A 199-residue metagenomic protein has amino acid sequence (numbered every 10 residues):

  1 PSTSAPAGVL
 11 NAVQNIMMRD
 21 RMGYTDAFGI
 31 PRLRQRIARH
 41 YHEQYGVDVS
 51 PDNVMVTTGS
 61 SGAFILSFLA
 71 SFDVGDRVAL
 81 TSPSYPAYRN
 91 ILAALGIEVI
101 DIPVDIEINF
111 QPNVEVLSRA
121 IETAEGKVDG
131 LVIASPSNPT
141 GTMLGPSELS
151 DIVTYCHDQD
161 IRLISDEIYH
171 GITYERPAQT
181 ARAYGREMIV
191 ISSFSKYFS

Functional and structural regions predicted by a protein language model:
P1-G59, L66: N-terminal small-domain helix-loop-helix segment of the aminotransferase-like
D48-V54, V74-R77, R186-E187: Short acidic capping loops at alpha-helix termini that bridge into adjacent secondary structure
A70-L92: Conserved PLP-anchoring active-site segment centered on the Schiff-base-forming lysine
D76, I97, D158-R162, R186: A short helix->loop->beta-strand "cap" motif at the edges of active sites that frequently abuts
L80, D101, L163-S165, V190-S192: Hydrophobic residues in well-ordered beta-strands that form the structural core
A94-I100: A short helix-loop-beta submotif of the ANL/AMP-binding
V104-E175: Active-site phosphate-binding strand-loop segment of PLP-dependent enzymes
R176-F198: Conserved active-site segment immediately N-terminal to the catalytic lysine that forms the internal aldimine
